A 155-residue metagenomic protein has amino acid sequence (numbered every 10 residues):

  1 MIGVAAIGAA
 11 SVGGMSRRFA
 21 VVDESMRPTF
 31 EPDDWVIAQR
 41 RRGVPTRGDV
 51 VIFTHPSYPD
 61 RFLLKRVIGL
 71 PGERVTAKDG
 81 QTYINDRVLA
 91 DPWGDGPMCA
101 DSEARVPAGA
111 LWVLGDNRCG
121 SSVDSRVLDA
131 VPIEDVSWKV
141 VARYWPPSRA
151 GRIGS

Functional and structural regions predicted by a protein language model:
M1-F62, L70, Y83, V88 (+2 more regions): Protein maturation boundaries and topogenic segments
H55, W93, M98, L128-V131: Flexible, gly/pro- and Lys/Arg-enriched active-site loops
K65-T76: RNA pseudouridine synthases
L89-A90, G120: Short hydrophobic beta-strand segments in globular cytosolic domains
G94-A108: Acidic loop->beta-strand submotif enriched in PP2C/PPM serine/threonine phosphatases
G120-L128, R152-I153: Membrane-interfacial and juxtamembrane segments of integral membrane proteins
